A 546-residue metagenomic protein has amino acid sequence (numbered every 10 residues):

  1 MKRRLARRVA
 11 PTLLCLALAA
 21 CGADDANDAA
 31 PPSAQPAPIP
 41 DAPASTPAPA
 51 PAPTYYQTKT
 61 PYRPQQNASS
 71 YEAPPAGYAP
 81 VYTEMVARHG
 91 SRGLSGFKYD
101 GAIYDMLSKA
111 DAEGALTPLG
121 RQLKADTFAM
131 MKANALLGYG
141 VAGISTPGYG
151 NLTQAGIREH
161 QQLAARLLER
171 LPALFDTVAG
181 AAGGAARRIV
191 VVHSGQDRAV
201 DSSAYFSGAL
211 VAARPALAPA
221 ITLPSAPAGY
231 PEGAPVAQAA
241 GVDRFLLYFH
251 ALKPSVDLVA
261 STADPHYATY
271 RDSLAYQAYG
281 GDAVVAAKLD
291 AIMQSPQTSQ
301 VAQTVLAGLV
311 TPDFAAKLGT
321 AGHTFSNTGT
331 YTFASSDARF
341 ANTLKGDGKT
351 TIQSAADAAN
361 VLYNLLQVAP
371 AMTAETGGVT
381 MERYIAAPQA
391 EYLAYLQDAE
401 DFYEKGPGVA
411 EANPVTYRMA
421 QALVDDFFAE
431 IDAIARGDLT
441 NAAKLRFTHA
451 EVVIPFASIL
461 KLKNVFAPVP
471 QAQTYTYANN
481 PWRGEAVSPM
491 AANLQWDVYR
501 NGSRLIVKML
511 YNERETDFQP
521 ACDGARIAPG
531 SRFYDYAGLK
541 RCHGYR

Functional and structural regions predicted by a protein language model:
M1-A10: Bacterial N-terminal signal peptides that target proteins for export
A10-A19: Bacterial N-terminal signal peptides
L18-A44: Bacterial Sec-dependent N-terminal signal peptides
A34-R383, L393-G408, N413, R436 (+2 more regions): Long, internal stretches of domain cores in catalytic or enzyme-like folds, emphasizing the mature domain core
A410-A442: Short alpha-helix boundary/capping and kink motifs at helix termini
L445: Catalytic cysteine-centered active loop of the rhodanese-like fold, especially the PTP/DSP P-loop
